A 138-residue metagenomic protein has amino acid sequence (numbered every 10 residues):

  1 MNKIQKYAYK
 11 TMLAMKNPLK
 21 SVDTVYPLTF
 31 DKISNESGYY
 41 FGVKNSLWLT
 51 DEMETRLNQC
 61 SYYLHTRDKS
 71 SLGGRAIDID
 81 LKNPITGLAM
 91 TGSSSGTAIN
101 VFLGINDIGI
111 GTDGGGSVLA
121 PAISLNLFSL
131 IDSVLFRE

Functional and structural regions predicted by a protein language model:
M1-S46: N-terminal, positively charged, Ser/Thr/Ala/Gly-biased leader segments that form transit/presequence-like amphipathic
F30-E138: Short glycine/serine-rich loop/turn segments
